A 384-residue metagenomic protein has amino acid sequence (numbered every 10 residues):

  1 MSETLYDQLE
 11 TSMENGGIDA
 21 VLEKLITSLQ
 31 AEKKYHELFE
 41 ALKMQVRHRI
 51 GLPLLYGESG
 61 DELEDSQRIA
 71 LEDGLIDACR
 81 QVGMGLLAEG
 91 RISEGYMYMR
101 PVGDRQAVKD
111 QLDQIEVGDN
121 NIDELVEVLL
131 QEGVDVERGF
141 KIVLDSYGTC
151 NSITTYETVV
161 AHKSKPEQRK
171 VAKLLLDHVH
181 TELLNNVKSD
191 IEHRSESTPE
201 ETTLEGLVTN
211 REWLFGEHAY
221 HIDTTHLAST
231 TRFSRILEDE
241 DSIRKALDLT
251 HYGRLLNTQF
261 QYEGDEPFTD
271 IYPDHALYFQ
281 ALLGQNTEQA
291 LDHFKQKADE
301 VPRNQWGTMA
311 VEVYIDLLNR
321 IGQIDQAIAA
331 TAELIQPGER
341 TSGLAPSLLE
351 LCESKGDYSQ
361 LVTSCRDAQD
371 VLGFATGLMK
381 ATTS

Functional and structural regions predicted by a protein language model:
M1-R100, Q106-A107, L112-S384: Long, low-complexity, acidic Ser/Pro- and Gly-enriched intrinsically disordered regions in large eukaryotic
